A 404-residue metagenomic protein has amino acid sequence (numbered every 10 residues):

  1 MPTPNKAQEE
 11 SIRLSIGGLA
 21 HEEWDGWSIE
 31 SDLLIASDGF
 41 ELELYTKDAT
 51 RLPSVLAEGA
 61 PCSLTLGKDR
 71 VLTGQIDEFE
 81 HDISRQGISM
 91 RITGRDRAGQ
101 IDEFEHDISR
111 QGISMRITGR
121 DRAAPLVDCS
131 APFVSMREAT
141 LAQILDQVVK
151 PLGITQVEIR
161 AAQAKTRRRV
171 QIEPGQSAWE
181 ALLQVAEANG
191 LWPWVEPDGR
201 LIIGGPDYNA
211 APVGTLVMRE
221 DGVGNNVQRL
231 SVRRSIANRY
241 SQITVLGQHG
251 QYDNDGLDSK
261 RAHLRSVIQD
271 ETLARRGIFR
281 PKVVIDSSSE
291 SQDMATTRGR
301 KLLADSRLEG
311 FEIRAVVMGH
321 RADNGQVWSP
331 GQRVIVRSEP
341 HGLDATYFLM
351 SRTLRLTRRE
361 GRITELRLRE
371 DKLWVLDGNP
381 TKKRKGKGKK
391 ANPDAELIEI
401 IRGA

Functional and structural regions predicted by a protein language model:
M1-G99, E103-S130, G222-R229: Assembly/oligomerization scaffold segments
P2, G87-S89, D96-A98, G112-R122 (+2 more regions): Short beta-strand-centered interaction patches in the first periplasmic/extracellular domains of large envelope
E10, D38, A60, R70-L72 (+8 more regions): Envelope-exposed proteins and targeting segments
W27-V55, F104, V223-A404: An acidic/polar, Gly/Ser/Thr-rich interaction patch typically located in mid-to-C-terminal regions of proteins
G39, A124-A131, L145-I172: N-terminal export/assembly leaders
D77-R85, D207-Y208, Y347-R358: Short, compositionally biased
E138-I154, P174-E187, Q248: Polar, S/T/G-rich
